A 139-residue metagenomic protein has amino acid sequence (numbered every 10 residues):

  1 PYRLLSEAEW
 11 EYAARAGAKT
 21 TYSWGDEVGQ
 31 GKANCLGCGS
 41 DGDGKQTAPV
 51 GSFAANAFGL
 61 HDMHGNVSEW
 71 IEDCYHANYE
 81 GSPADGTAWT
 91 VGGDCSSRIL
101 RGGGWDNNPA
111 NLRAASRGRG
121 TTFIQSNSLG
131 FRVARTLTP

Functional and structural regions predicted by a protein language model:
P1-A115, Q125: Functional-site microenvironments in short loops/helix caps that host divalent-cation chemistry
R113, G120, S128: Active-site beta-strand/loop architecture of penicillin-binding DD-peptidases
S126-P139: Short, structured beta-strand segments at or near domain termini in extracellular proteins/domains
